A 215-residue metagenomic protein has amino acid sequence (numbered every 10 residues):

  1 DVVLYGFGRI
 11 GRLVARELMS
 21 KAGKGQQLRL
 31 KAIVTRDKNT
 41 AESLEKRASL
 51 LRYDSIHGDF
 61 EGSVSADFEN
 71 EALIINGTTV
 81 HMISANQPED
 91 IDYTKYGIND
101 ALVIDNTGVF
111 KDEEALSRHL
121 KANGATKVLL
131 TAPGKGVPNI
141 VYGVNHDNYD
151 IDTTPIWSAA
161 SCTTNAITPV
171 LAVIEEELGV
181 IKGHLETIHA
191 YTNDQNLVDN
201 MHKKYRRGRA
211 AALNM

Functional and structural regions predicted by a protein language model:
D1-L197, K204: N-terminal Rossmann-like NAD(P) cofactor-binding subdomain of oxidoreductases, focused on the glycine-rich
D199-M215: Mobile gating loops/cap/lid regions near enzyme active sites that modulate substrate access
